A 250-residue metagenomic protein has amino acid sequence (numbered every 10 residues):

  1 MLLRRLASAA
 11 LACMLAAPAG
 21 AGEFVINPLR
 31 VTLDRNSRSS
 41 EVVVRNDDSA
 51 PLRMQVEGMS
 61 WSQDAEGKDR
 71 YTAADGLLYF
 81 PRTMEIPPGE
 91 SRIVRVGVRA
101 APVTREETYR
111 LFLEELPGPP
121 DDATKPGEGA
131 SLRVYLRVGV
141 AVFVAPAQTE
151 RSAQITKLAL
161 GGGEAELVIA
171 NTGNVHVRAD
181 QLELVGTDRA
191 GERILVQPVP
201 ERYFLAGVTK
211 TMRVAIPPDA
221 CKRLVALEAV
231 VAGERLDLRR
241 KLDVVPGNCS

Functional and structural regions predicted by a protein language model:
M1-A10: Bacterial N-terminal signal peptides that target proteins for export
A16-P18: N-terminal signal peptide c-region/cleavage motif recognized by signal peptidases
A21-D48, T83, R151-E164, E201: Beta-sheet-dominated interaction scaffolds and their linkers
S40-N46, V96, L111-E114, A165-N171: Buried hydrophobic-core signal for structured, non-transmembrane domains
D48-Y71, E114, T172-G191, A232: Short acidic, flexible loop segments centered on an aromatic residue
D69-P102, E192-A220: Intrinsically disordered, low-complexity Pro/Gly/Ser/Thr-rich segments with frequent PxxP/GP/PP motifs and embedded
R99-F143, T149, D219-S250: Terminal connector regions
A159-S250: Intrinsically disordered, low-complexity segments enriched in serine, threonine, and glycine
